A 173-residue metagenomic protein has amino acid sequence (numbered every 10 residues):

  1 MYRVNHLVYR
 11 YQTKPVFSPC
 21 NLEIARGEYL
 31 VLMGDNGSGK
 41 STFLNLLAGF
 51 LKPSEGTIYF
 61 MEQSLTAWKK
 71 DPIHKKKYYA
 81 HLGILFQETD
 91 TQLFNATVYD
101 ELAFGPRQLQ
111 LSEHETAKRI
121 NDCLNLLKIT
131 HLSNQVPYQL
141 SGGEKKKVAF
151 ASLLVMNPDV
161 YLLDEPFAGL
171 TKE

Functional and structural regions predicted by a protein language model:
M33-D35: The feature captures the beta-strand-to-loop junction immediately N-terminal to the Walker
A48: Helix-to-loop junction immediately C-terminal to a conserved catalytic motif
G56-A67, Y78: Conserved ABC transporter NBD signature motif
H114-L132: Conserved ABC ATPase "signature" region
V136-L140, E144: Conserved ABC ATPase signature
F150: Hydrophobic anchor residue at the start of the ABC signature
Y161-E165: Catalytic Walker B motif of ABC-type/P-loop ATPase nucleotide-binding domains
